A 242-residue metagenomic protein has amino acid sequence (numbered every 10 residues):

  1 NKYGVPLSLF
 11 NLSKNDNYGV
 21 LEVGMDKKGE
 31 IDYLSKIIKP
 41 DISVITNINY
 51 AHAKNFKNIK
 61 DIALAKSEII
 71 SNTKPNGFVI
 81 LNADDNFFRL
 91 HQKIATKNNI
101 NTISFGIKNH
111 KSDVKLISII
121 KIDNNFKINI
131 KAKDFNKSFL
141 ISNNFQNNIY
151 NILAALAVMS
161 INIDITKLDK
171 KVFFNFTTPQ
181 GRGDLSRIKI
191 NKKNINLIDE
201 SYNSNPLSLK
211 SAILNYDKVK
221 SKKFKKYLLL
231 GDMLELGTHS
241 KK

Functional and structural regions predicted by a protein language model:
N1-N15: Active-site phosphate/ATP/adenylate-binding loop shared across adenylate-forming ligases
N1-Y3, V23, N47: Short beta-strand-centered segment that lines the nucleotide-binding/catalytic pocket of NTP-utilizing
N11-N15, D26, K36-I37, S71-K74: Conserved catalytic network of the ASCE P-loop NTPase/AAA+ motor domain
N17-I31, L197-N203: Switch II (G3) loop of P-loop NTPases
Y18-E22, L34, K39-T46: AMP-binding/adenylate-forming
E30-Y33, L90-I94, S211-N215: A short acidic, amphipathic alpha-helical/loop segment
D41-N196, S221-F224: Acidic, Mg2+-coordinating active-site environments of NTP-dependent enzymes
P179, S201-K242: Active-site beta-alpha connecting loops in nucleotide-dependent enzymes
